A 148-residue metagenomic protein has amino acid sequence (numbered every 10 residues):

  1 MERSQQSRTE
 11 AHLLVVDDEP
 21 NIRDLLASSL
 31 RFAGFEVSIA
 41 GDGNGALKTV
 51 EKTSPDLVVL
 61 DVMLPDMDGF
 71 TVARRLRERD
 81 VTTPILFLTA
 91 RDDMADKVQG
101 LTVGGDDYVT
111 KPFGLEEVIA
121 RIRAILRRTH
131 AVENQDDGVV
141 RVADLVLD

Functional and structural regions predicted by a protein language model:
T9-L14, A124-D148: Short, Lys/Arg-enriched segments at the junction into DNA-binding effector domains of transcriptional regulators
R23, P65, R79, D93 (+1 more regions): The feature encodes the CheY-like receiver
D24-F32: Charged docking surfaces used in two-component/phosphorelay signaling
G34-D42, T49: Short hydrophobic/Thr-rich beta-strand motif most characteristic of the beta2 strand and flanking loop of CheY-like
D42-G45, D68-T71: Acidic catalytic/metal-coordinating carboxylates
T53-V59, L64: Active-site beta3 strand of CheY-like receiver
